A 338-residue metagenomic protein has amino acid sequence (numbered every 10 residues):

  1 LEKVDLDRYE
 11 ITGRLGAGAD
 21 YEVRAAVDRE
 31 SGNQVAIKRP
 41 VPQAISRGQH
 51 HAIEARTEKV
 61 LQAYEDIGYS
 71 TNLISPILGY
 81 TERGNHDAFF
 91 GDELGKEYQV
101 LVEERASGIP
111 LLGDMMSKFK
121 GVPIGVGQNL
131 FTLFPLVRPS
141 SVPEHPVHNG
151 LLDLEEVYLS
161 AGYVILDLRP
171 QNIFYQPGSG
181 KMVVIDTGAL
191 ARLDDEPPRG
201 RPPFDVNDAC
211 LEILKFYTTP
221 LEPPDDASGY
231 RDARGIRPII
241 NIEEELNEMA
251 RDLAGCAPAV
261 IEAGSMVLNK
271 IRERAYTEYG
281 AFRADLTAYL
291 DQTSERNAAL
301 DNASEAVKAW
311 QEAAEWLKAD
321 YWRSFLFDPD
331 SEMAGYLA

Functional and structural regions predicted by a protein language model:
E2-E30: ATP-binding glycine-rich phosphate-binding loop
D20-N72: ATP-binding glycine-rich loop module of kinase domains
S75-S141: Conserved structural core of kinase catalytic domains
E155-Q176: Catalytic-loop of the protein kinase fold
N172-D186: Conserved protein kinase catalytic/activation segment
M182-I261: C-lobe/activation-segment region of protein kinase-like
K270-R296: Terminal C-lobe "cap" of eukaryotic-type protein kinase domains
S294-A338: Regulatory extensions appended to serine/threonine kinase catalytic cores
